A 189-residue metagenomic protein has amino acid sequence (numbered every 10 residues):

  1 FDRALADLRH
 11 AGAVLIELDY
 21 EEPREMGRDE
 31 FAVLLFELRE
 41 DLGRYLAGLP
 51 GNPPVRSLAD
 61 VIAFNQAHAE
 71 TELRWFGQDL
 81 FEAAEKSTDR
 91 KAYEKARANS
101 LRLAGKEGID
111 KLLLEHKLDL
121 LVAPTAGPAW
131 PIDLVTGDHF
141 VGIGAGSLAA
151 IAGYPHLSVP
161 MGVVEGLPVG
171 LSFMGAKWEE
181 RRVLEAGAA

Functional and structural regions predicted by a protein language model:
F1-N52: Gly/Ser-rich, acidic/histidine-flanked active-site/gating loops
D2-V14, R44-G48, I151-A189: Structural helix-boundary/capping segments
E21-E25, F31, R39-D41, G127-W130 (+2 more regions): Solvent-exposed loop/turn segments at secondary-structure junctions within structured extracellular/periplasmic domains
M26, G108-K111, V135-P160: Small-aliphatic-rich amphipathic alpha-helix that forms the alpha element of a beta-alpha
G27-A32, K95-A98, L134-V135, L171-F173: Second-shell loop/turn segments in exported
F36-G105, S158-P168: Short helix-loop capping/hinge segments that flank enzyme active sites or metal/cofactor-binding pockets
E94, H116, G127-S147: Short, surface-exposed loop/helix-turn segments at secondary-structure junctions that function as lids/hinges flanking
